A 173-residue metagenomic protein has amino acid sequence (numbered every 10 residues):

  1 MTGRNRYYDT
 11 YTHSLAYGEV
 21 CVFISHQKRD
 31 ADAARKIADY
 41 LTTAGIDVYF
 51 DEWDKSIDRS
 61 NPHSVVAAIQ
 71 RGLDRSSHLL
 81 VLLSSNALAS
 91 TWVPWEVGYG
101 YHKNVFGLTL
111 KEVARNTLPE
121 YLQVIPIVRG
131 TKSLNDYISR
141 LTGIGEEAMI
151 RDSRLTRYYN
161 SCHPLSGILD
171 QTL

Functional and structural regions predicted by a protein language model:
M1-A16, E112-L173: C-terminal interaction surface of TIR/SEFIR-family domains
M1-S76, Y159-L173: Conserved N-terminal substructure of TIR/SEFIR domains
D32, D58, A89-T91, V113-P119: Short catalytic/ligand-binding loop motif for oxyanion handling, primarily in non-cytosolic enzymes, centered on
D32, H63-A67, T91, K132 (+1 more regions): Generic alpha-helical secondary structure signal
D47-F50, G72-S76, N104-G107, G130-N135: Glycine-rich loops and low-complexity Gly/Arg-rich segments that provide flexible linkers or classic glycine-based
P62-V66, E96-V97, Y121-V124: Short low-complexity, flexible loop/linker segments enriched in glycine and/or proline with clustered acidic
Q70-A114: Conserved beta-strand-loop-alpha-helix hinge of the TIR/SEFIR fold
